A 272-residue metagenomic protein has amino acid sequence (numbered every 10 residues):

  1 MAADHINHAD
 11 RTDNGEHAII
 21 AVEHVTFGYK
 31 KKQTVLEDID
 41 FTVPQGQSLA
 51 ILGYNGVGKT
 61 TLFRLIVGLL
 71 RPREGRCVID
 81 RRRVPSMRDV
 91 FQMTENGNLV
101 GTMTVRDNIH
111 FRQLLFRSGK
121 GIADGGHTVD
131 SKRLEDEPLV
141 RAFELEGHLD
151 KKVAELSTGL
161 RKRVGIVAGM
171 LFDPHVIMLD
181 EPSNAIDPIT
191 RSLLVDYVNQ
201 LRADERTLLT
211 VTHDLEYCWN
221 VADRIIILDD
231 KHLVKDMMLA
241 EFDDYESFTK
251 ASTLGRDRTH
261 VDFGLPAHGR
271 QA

Functional and structural regions predicted by a protein language model:
V67: Helix-to-loop junction immediately C-terminal to a conserved catalytic motif
G75-R88: Conserved ABC transporter NBD signature motif
H110, G125-H148: Conserved ABC ATPase "signature" region
K152-L156: Conserved ABC ATPase signature
I177-D180: Catalytic Walker B motif of ABC-type/P-loop ATPase nucleotide-binding domains
T212-H213: H-loop/switch region of ABC-family ATPase nucleotide-binding domains
C218-N220: A short, surface-exposed alpha-helical micro-motif characterized by mixed small hydrophobic and charged/polar residues
